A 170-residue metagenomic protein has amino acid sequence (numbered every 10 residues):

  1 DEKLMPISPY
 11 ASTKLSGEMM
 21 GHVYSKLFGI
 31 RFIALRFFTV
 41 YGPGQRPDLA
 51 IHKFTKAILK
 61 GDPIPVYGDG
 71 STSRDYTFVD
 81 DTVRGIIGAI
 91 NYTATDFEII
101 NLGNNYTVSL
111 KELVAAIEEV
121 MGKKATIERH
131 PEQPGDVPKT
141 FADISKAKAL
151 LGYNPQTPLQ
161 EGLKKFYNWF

Functional and structural regions predicted by a protein language model:
D1-A34, Y41, Q45-P47, P155: Catalytic helix-loop patch of NAD(P)-dependent Rossmann-fold dehydrogenases
R31-A34, Q45-D48, D96, K111 (+1 more regions): Non-catalytic, surface-exposed connector residues within folded enzymatic/regulatory domains
F37-V40, D69: Active-site loop/turn elements of alpha/beta-hydrolase fold enzymes, especially the short glycine-/histidine-rich
T39-G42, K56: Active-site micro-motifs of SAM-dependent methyltransferase domains
I58-F170: C-terminal substrate-binding subdomain of Rossmann-fold SDR/epimerase-dehydratase oxidoreductases
